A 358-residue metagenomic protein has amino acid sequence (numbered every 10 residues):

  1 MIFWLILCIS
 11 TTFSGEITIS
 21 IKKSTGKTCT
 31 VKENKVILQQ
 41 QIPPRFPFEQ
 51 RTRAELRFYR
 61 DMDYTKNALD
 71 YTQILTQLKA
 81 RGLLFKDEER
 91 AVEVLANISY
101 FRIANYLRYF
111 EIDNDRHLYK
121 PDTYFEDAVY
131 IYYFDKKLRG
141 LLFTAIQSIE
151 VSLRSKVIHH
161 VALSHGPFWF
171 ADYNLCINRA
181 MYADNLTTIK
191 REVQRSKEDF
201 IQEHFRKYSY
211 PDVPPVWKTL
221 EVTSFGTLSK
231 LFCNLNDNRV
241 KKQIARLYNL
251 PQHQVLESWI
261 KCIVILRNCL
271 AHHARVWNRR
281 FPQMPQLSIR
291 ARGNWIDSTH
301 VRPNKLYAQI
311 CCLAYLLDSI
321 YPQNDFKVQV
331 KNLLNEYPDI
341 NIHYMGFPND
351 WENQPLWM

Functional and structural regions predicted by a protein language model:
C8-T11, E16: Cationic, amphipathic, low-complexity segments that mediate targeting or membrane/lipid association
T12, K27-I265, W277-M358: Extended intrinsically disordered or low-complexity regions, especially N/C-terminal cytosolic tails and loops, rather
S20-G26: Compositionally biased, low-complexity peptide segments typical of secreted/host-interacting small proteins
H273: Acidic/aromatic/glycine-rich contiguous surface patches that form carbohydrate-binding/processing clefts and analogous
